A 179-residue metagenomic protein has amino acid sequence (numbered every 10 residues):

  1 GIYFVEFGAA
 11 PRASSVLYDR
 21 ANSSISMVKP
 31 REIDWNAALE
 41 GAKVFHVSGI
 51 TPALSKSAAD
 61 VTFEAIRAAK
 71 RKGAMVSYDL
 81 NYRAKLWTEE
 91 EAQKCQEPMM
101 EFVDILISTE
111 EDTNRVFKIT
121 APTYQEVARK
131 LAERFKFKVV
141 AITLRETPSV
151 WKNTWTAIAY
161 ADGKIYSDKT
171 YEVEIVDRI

Functional and structural regions predicted by a protein language model:
G1-I50: Conserved N-terminal subdomain of the carbohydrate kinase-like
S24, P52, R83, T113-V116: A generic structural signal for short hydrophobic patches within well-formed alpha-helices
T51-D60, T88, V116-K118: Glycine/threonine-rich flexible loop motifs
F63-K70, A132: Surface-exposed amphipathic alpha-helices with a cationic face
K72, L86-K164: Conserved phosphate/ATP/ADP-binding segment of small-molecule kinases
L80-L86: A short, histidine- and acid-enriched strand-loop-helix "catalytic/donor-clamping" loop that lines the nucleotide-sugar
Y171-I179: Short glycine/threonine-rich catalytic loop with a Thr-x-Gly-x-Asp
